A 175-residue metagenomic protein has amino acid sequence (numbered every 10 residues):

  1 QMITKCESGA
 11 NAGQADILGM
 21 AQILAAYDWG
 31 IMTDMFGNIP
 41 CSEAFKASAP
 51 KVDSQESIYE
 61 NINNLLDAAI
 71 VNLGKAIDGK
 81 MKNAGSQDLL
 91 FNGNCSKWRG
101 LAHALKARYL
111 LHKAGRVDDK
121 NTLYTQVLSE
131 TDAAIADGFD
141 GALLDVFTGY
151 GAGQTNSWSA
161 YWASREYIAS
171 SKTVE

Functional and structural regions predicted by a protein language model:
Q1-E175: Structured, solvent-exposed acidic/aromatic patches
